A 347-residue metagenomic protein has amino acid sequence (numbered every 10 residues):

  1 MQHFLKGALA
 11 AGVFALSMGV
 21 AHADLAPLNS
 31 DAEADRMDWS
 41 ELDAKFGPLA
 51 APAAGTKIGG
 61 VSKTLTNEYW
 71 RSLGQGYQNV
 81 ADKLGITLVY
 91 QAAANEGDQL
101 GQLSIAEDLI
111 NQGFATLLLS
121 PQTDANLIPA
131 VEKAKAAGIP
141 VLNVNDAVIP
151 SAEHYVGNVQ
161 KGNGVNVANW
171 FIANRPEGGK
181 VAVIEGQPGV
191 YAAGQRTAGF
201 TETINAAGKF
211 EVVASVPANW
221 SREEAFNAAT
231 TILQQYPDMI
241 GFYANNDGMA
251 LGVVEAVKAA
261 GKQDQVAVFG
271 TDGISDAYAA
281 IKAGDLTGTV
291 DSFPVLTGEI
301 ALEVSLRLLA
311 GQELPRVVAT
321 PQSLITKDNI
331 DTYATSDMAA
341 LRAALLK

Functional and structural regions predicted by a protein language model:
H3-L5, L9, G19-K347: A residue-level marker of the well-folded mature domains of exported/periplasmic proteins
A11-A15: Repetitive helical segments and hydrophobic/amphipathic motifs
